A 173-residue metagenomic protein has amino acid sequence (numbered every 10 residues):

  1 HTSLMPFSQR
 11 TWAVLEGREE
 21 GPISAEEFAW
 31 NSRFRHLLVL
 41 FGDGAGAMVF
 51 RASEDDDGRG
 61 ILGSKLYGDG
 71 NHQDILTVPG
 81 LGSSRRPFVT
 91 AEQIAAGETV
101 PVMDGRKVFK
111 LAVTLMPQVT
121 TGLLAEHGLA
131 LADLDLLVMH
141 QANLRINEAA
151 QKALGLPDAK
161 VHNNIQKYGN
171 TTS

Functional and structural regions predicted by a protein language model:
H1-G42: Flexible, glycine-rich active-site loops centered on histidine and acidic residues that chelate a metal or position
H1-M5, Y67-D69, Q141, K167-T171: Acidic, glycine-rich active-site loops and adjacent beta-strand->loop/helix elements that engage anionic groups
F7-Q9, D74-T77, A149-A150: Short, well-ordered secondary-structure micro-motifs
T11-W12, A91-E92, Q151, G155: Short, flexible, mixed-charge acidic loops at enzyme active sites
E27-K110, Q118: Condensing-enzyme catalytic core mediating Claisen C-C bond formation in acyl metabolism
V39, A125-G128: A general structural signal for stabilizing positions within well-ordered secondary structure
A52-D56, P79, L123-E126, A153 (+1 more regions): Change "in soluble alpha/beta enzymes" to "in soluble alpha/beta proteins
V113-L124, L131-S173: Claisen-condensing/thiolase-fold acyl-transfer catalytic domains that form or cleave C-C bonds in fatty acid
